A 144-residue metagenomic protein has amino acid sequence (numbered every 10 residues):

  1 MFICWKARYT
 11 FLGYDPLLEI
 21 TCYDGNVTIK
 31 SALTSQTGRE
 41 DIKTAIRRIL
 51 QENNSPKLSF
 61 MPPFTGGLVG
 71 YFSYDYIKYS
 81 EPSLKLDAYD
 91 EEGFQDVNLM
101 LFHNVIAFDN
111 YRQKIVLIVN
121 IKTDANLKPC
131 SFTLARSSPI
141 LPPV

Functional and structural regions predicted by a protein language model:
M1-V144: Signature of the chorismate-utilizing enzyme
